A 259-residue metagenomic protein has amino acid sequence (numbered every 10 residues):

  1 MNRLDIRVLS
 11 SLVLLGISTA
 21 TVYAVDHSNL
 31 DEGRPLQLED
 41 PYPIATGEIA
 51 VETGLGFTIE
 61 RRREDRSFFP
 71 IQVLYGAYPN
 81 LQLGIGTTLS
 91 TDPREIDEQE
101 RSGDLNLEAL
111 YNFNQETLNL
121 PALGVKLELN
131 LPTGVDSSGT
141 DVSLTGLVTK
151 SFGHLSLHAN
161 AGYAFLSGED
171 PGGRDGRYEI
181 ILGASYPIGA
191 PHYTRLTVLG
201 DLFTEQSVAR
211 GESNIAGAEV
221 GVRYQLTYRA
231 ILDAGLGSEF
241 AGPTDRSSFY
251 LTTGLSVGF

Functional and structural regions predicted by a protein language model:
M1-D31: Cleavable N-terminal export/targeting peptides
A24-F259: Transmembrane beta-barrel domains of Gram-negative outer membranes and organellar outer membranes
